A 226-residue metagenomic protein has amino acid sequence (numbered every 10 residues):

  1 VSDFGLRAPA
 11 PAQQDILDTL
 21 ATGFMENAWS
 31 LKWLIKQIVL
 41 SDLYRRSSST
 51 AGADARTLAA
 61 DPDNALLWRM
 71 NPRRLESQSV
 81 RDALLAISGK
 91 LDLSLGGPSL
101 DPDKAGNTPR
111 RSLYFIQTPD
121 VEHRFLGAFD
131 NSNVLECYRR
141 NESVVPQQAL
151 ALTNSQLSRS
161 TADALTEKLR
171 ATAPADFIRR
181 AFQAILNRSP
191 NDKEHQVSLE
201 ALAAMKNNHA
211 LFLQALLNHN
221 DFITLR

Functional and structural regions predicted by a protein language model:
V1-P109, E136-R140, R159-H209, L216 (+1 more regions): Primarily short, surface-exposed interaction patches in extracytoplasmic proteins
I116-P119, R124-Q148, Q156: Active-site beta-strand/loop architecture of penicillin-binding DD-peptidases
A149, F212: A residue-level signal for conserved active-site and pocket-lining positions in enzyme catalytic cores
